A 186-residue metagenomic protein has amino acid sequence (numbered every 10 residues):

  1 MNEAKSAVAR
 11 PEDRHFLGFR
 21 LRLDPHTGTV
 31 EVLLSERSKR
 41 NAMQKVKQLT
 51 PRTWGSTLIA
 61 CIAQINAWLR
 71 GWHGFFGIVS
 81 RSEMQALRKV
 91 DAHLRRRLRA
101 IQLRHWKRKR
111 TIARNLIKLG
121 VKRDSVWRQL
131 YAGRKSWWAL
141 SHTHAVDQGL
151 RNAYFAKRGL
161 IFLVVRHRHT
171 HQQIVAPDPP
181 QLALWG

Functional and structural regions predicted by a protein language model:
M1-G186: Non-catalytic terminal/accessory segments
